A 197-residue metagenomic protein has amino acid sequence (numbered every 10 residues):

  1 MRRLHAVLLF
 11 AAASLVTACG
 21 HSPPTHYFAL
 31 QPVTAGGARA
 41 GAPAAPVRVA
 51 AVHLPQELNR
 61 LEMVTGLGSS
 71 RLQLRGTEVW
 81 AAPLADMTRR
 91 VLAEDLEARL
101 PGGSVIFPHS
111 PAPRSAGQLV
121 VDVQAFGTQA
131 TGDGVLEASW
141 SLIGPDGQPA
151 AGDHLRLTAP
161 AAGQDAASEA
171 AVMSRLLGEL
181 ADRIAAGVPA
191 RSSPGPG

Functional and structural regions predicted by a protein language model:
M1-L8: Bacterial N-terminal signal peptides that target proteins for export
L9-A13: Hydrophobic alpha-helical targeting segments used for export or membrane insertion
L15-A18: C-terminal motif of bacterial Sec signal peptides marking the signal peptidase cleavage site
H21-A38, R99-D146, A161-G163: Surface-exposed short loop/turn segments
A42-V47, R60, R75, V91 (+3 more regions): Extracytoplasmic
A45-P113: N-terminal segment of the mature soluble domain
R71-V79, D146-A186: Short secondary-structure boundary motifs at beta->alpha junctions and helix caps
P189-G197: Short, highly charged C-terminal tails/helix-capping segments
